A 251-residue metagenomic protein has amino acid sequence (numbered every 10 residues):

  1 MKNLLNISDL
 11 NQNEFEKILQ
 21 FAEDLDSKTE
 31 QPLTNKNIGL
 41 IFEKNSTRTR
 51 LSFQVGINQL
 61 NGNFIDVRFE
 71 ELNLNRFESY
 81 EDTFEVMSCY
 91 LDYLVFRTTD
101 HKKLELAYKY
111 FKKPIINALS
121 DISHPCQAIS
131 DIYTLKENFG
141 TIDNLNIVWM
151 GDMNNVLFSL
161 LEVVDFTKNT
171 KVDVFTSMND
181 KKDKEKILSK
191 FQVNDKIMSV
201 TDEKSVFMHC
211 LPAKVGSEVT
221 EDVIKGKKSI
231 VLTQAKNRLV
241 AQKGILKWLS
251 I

Functional and structural regions predicted by a protein language model:
M1-L51: Positively charged, low-complexity intrinsically disordered leader regions
P32-I38, D143-L145, K204: Phosphate-coordination loops involved in phosphoryl transfer and adenosine-cofactor binding
N37, F42-Y90: Active-site cofactor/substrate anionic-group-binding motifs, chiefly glycine- and Lys/Arg-rich phosphate-binding loops
E43-V55, E137-K182: Glycine-rich phosphate/diphosphate-binding loop of Rossmann-like nucleotide-binding domains
L60, Y90, Y110-K112, T201-E203 (+1 more regions): Short, structured coil segments at secondary-structure junctions
F84-M87, D92-V163, H209: Anion-binding alpha/beta catalytic cores of soluble intermediary-metabolism enzymes, centered on
N179-D222, K228-S229: Rossmann-like adenosine-cofactor binding region
E221, K225-I251: C-terminal helix-to-coil terminal segments
